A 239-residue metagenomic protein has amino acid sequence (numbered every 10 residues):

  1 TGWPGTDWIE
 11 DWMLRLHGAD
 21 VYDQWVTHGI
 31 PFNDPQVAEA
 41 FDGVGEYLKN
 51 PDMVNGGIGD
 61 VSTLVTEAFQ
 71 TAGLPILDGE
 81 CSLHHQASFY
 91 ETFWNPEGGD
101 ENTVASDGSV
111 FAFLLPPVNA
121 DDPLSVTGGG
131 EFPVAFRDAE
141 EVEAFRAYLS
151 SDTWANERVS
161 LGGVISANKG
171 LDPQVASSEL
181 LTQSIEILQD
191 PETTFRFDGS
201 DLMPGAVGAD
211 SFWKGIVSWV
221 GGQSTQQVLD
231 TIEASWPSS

Functional and structural regions predicted by a protein language model:
T1-E39, A72: Extracytoplasmic/periplasmic solute-binding protein
E10, F41-L48, G73, H85 (+5 more regions): Non-transmembrane alpha-helical segments in soluble domains of secreted/periplasmic/extracellular proteins
T27-V65: Glycine-centered hinge/linker elements that transmit conformational signals in sensory and ligand-binding systems
T66-H84, K214, G221: Short helices/loops that flank or line small-molecule/ion binding pockets
S82-A87, F93-W94: Paired acidic/hydrophobic, glycine-rich loop segments that form the ligand-binding mouth/hinge of periplasmic-binding
P96-I165: Extracytoplasmic/periplasmic substrate-recognition and gating elements
V159-D210: Long, aromatic- and glycine/proline-rich binding clefts that accommodate carbohydrate-like moieties
Q189-S239: Conserved C-terminal helix/tail region of periplasmic/extracytoplasmic solute-binding proteins
